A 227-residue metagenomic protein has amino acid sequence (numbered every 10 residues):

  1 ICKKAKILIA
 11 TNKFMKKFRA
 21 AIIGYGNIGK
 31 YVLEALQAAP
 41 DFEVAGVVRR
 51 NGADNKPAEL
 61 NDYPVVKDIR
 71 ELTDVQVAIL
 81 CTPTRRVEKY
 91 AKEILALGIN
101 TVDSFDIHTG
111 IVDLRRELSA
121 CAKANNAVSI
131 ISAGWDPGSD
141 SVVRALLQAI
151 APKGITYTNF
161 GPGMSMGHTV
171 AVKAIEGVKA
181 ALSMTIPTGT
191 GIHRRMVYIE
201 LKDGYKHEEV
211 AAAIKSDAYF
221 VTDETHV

Functional and structural regions predicted by a protein language model:
F18, I23, N27, Y31 (+1 more regions): Active-site-lining helix/loop region of Rossmann-like oxidoreductase modules
G26-I28, H108-T109, A133-D140, G163-S165: Gly/Ser/Thr-rich loops at beta-strand to alpha-helix junctions that form or flank small-molecule/cofactor-binding
Y31, A38-E59: NAD(P)-binding Rossmann-fold cofactor-contacting core
A58-I69: Active-site regions of enzymes building and remodeling cell-envelope glycoconjugates
K67, D74-A96, H108-V112: Beta-loop-alpha module in the N-terminal Rossmann-like domain of NAD(P)-dependent dehydrogenases, especially those
D103, S129-A133, N159, L182-S183: General beta-strand structural signal in soluble alpha/beta enzymes
D106-V128: Rossmann-fold NAD(P)-binding glycine/threonine-rich loop
